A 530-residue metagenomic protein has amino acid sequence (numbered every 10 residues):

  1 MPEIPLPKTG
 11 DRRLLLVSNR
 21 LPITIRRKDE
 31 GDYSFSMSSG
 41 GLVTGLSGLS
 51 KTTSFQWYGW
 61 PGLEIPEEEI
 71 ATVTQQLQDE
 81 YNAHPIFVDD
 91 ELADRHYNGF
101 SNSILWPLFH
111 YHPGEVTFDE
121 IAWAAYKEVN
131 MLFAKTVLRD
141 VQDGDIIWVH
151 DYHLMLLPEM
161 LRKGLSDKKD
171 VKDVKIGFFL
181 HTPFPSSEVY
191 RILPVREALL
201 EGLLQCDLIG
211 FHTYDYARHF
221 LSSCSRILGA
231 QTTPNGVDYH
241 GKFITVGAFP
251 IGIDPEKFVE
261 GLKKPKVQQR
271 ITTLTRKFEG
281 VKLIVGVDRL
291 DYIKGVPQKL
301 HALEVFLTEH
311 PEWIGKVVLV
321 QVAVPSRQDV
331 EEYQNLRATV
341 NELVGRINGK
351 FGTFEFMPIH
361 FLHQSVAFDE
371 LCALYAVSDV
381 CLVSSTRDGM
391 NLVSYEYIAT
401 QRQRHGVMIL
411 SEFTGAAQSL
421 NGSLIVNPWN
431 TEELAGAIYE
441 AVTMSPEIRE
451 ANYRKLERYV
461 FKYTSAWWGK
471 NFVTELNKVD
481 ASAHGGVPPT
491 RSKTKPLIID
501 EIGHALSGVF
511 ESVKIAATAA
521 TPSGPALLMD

Functional and structural regions predicted by a protein language model:
M1-L506: Catalytic cores of carbohydrate-active enzymes across secretory and cytosolic contexts
G280, P522-G524: Proline/glycine-enriched tight loop/beta-turn segments at coil->beta junctions that connect or precede beta-strands
I502, L506-V509, V513, A517-A520: Composition-driven recognition of long, low-complexity, acid-poor segments enriched in small hydrophobic and small
G524-D530: Asp-based phosphoryl-transfer active-site loop
